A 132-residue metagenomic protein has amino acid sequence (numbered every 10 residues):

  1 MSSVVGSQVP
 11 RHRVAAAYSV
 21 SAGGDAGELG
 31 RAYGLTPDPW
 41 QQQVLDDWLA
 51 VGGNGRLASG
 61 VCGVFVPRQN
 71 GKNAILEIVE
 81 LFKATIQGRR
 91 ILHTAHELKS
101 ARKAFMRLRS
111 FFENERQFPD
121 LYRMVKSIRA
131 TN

Functional and structural regions predicted by a protein language model:
M1-N132: Phosphate/NTP-binding elements of NTP-utilizing enzymes
